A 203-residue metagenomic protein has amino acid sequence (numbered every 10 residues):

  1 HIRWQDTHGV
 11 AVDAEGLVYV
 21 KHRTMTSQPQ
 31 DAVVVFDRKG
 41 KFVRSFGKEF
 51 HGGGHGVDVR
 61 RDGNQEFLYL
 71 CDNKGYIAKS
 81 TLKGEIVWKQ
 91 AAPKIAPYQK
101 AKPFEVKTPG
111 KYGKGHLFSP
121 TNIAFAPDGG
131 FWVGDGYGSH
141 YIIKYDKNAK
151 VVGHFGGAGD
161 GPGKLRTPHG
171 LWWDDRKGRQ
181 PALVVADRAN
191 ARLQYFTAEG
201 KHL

Functional and structural regions predicted by a protein language model:
I2-E15, D31, F50-E66, Q99-G130 (+3 more regions): Beta-rich, blade/repeat-based domains predominating in secreted/periplasmic proteins but also intracellular
H8, E15, Y19-G47: Beta-propeller domains
V20-S27, L68-N73, G115, V133-G136 (+2 more regions): Conserved beta-strand positions in repeat-built beta-propeller and related beta-rich domains
Q28-P29, R60-R61, K79-T81, I86: Mature catalytic domains of secreted/periplasmic carbohydrate-active enzymes
Q30-V34, G75-A78, H140-K144, R192-Q194: A short loop-to-beta-strand structural motif that recurs across blades of beta-propeller domains
F36-K41, T81-E85, D146-K150, T197-K201: Short loop/turn segments that connect beta-strands within beta-propeller blades
R44-G47, V87-F104, V152-G157, L203: Beta-propeller fold detector
D58, E66-N73, I77-S80, F131: Secretory-pathway ectodomains
